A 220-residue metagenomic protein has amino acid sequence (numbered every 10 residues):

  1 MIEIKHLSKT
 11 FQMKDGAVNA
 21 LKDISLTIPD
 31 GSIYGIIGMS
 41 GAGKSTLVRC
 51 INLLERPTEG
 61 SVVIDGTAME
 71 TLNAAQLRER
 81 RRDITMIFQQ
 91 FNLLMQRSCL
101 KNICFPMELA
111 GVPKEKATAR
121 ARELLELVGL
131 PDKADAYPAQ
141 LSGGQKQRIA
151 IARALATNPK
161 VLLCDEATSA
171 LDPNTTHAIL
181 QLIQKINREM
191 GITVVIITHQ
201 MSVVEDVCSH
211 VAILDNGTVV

Functional and structural regions predicted by a protein language model:
N52: Helix-to-loop junction immediately C-terminal to a conserved catalytic motif
A68, C104, E108, E115-D132: Conserved ABC ATPase "signature" region
A136-A139, T157: Conserved signature/switch motifs of ABC ATPase nucleotide-binding domains
L162-D165: Catalytic Walker B motif of ABC-type/P-loop ATPase nucleotide-binding domains
P173-T175: Helix N-cap at the start of a conserved alpha-helix in ABC-type nucleotide-binding domains
T198-H199: H-loop/switch region of ABC-family ATPase nucleotide-binding domains
V204-D206: A short, surface-exposed alpha-helical micro-motif characterized by mixed small hydrophobic and charged/polar residues
